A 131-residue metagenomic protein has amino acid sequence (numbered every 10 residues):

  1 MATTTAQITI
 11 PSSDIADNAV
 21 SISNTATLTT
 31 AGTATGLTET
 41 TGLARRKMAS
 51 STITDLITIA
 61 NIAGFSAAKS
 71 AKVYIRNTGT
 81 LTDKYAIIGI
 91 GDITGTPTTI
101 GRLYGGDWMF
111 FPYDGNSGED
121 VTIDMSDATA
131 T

Functional and structural regions predicted by a protein language model:
M1-G32: Short, intrinsically disordered N-terminal pre-domain segments
T27-T38, S50-A67, I93-G95, D127-A130: Surface-exposed ligand/attachment interfaces on beta-rich extracellular proteins
A44-A49: Short carbohydrate-recognition loop motifs
D55-N61, A71-N77, D120-D124: Hydrophobic beta-strand segments within beta-rich accessory/binding domains
T58-A60, G106-D114: Exposed aromatic-hydrophobic patches
A67-T98: Short, surface-exposed beta-strand/strand-loop-strand elements in extracellular ectodomains
T99-L103: Short beta-strand segments within Ig-like beta-sandwich modules, predominantly Fibronectin type-III
P112-T131: Noncatalytic modules at the cell exterior or secretory-pathway interfaces, chiefly beta-strand-rich lectin/adhesion
